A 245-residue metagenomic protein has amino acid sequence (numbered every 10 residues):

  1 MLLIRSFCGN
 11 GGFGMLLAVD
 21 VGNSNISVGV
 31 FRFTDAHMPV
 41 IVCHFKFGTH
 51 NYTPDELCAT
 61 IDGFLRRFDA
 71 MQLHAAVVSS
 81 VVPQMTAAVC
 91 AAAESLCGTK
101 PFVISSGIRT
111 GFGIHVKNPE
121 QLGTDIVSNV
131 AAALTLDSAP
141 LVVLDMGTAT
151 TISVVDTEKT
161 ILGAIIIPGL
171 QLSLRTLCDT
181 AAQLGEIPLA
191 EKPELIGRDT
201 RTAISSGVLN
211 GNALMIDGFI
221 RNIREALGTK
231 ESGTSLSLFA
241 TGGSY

Functional and structural regions predicted by a protein language model:
L2-V21, H44-L141, E158-Y245: Nucleotide/phosphate-binding catalytic cleft detector across ATP-hydrolyzing and phosphate-transferring enzymes
M15-H37, P140-E158, L177: Gly/Thr-rich phosphate-binding beta-strand-loop-beta motif of the actin/hexokinase/Hsp70
G29, P39, A87-V89: Generic domain-boundary/flexible-linker signal
A36-F45: N-terminal phosphate-binding or glycine-rich loops at protein starts, especially the Walker A/P-loop of NTPases
